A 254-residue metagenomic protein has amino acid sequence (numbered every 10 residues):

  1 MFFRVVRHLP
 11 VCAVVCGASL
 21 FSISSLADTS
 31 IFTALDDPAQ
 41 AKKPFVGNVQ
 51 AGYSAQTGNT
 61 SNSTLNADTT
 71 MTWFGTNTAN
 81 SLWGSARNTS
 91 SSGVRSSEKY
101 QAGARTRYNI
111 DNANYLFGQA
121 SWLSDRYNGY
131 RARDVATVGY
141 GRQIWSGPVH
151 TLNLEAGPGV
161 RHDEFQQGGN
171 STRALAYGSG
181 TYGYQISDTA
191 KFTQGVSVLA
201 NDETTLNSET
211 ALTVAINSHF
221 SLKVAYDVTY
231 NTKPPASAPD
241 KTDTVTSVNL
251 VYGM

Functional and structural regions predicted by a protein language model:
A39-A55, N77-L82: Transmembrane beta-strand segments of Gram-negative outer membrane beta-barrel proteins
F45, N77-L82, A113-L116, P148-L152 (+2 more regions): Repeated loop/turn-to-beta-strand initiation elements of outer-membrane beta-barrel proteins
V49-A51, L82-G84, G118, L154-A156 (+3 more regions): Membrane-embedded beta-strand positions of outer-membrane beta-barrel proteins
V49-Y53, A67-W73, A104-Y108, V138-R142 (+5 more regions): Residues on the lipid-exposed face of transmembrane beta-strands in outer-membrane beta-barrel proteins
Y53-T57, G75, A86-S90, W122-R126 (+5 more regions): Transmembrane beta-strands of outer-membrane beta-barrel pores
A55-S63, S91-S97, S124-A132, Q166-N170 (+2 more regions): Solvent-exposed loop/turn segments connecting transmembrane beta-strands in outer-membrane beta-barrel proteins
V149-N217, S221: Outer-membrane beta-barrel transmembrane domain signature
E203-M254: Predominantly the C-terminal beta-signal and adjacent terminal strand-loop region of outer-membrane beta-barrel
